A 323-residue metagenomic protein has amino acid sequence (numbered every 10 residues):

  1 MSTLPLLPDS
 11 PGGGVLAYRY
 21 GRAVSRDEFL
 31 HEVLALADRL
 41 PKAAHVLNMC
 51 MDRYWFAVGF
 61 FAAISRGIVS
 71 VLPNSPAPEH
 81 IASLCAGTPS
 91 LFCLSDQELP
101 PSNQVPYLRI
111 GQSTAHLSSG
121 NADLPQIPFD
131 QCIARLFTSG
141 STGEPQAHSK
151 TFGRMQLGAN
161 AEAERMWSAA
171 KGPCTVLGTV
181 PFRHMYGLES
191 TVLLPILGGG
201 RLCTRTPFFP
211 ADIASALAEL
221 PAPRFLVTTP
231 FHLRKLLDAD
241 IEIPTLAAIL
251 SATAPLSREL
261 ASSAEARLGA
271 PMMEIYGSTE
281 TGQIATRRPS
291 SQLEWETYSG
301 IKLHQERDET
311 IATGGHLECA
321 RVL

Functional and structural regions predicted by a protein language model:
P5, S10-L40, K150-G153: Conserved AMP-binding/adenylate-forming core of the ANL superfamily
P5-G12, T114, S119-F137, A169-T175: Conserved pre-ATP/AMP-binding loop-to-beta segment of ANL
R22-S25, P125, D130-N160: Conserved AMP-binding A3 loop
L36-P76, C174, G178-F182: Conserved AMP-binding/adenylate-forming
L108-I110, M155, T175-L177, R224-V227 (+1 more regions): Conserved helix-loop-beta element of the AMP-binding
L157-T175, R183-F225: Conserved AMP-binding/adenylation subdomain of ANL enzymes
L237-L293, K302-H304: Gly/Ser/Thr-rich phosphate-binding loop
K302-L323: AMP-binding/adenylate-forming core of the ANL superfamily
